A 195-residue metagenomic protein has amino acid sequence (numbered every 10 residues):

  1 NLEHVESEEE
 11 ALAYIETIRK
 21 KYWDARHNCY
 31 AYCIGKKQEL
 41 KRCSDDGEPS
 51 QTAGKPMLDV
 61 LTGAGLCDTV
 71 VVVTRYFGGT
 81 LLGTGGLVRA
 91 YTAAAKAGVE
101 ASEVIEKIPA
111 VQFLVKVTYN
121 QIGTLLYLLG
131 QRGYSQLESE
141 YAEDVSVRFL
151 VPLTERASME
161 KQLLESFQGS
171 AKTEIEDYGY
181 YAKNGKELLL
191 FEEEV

Functional and structural regions predicted by a protein language model:
N1-T52, R156, S166, E174-V195: C-terminal regulatory domains involved in ligand/effector binding and gene-expression control
Y14-T17, L125-Q131, S158-F167: Short amphipathic alpha-helices in soluble, non-transmembrane regions that often serve as interface/regulatory elements
A25-C29, V104-P109, L137, S170-E174: Flexible, glycine/charged-enriched surface loops at secondary-structure junctions
R42-S44, T74-T80, V145: Short hinge/gating elements
A53-A101: Active-site beta-strand/loop microenvironment that shapes enzyme catalytic pockets
V104-Q121: Short glycine-/aliphatic-rich beta-strand segments at the starts of folded cytosolic domains
K116-Y134: Short amphipathic alpha-helix segments
F149, E155-S158: Terminal, non-globular segments
